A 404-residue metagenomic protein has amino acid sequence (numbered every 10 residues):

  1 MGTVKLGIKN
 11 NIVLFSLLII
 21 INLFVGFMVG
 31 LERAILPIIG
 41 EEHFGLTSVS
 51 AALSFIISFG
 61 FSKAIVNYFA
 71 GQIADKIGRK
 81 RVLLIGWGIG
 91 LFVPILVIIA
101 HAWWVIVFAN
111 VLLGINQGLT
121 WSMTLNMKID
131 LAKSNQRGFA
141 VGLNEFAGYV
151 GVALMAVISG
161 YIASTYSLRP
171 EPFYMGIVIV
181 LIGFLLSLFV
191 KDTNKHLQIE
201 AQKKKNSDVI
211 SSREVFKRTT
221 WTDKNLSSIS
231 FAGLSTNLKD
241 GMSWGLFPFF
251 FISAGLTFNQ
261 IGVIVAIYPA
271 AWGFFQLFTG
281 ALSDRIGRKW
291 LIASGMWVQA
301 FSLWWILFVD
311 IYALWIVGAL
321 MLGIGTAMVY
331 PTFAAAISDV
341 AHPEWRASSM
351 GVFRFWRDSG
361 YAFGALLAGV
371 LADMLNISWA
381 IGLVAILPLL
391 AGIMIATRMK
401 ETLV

Functional and structural regions predicted by a protein language model:
M1-I12, N194-I229: Juxtamembrane intracellular "pre-TM" segments in multi-pass secondary transporters
N10-G60, N225-S228, A232, T236-A254: Helix-loop boundary and gating motifs at the non-cytosolic
F59-Y68, V152-A153, P269-L277, Y361-A362: Residue-level signature of mid-helix packing/kink "hotspots" within the transmembrane helices of 12-pass Major
V66-G78, A163, Q276-G287, A372-D373: Helix-to-loop junctions at the C-terminal end of transmembrane segments in multipass secondary transporters
R81-I95, W290-W305: Structural signature of the two symmetry-related core transmembrane helices
V93, W104-L112, S302, A313-M321: Paired small-residue
V111-Y149, A335-A336: Cytoplasmic helix-loop-helix junction between adjacent transmembrane helices in 12-TM secondary transporters
E171-L188, I381-A396: Symmetry-related core transmembrane helices of the 12-TM Major Facilitator Superfamily/SLC fold
